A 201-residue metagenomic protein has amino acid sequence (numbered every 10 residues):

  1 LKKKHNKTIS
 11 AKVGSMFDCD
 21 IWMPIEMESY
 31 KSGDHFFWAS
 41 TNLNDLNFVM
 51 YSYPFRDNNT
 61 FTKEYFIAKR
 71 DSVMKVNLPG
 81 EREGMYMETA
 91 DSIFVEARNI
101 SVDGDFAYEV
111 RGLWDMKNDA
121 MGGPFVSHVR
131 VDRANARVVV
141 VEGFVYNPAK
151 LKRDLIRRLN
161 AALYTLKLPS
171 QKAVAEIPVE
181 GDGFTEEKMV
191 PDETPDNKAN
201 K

Functional and structural regions predicted by a protein language model:
L1, I21, M27, V138-K201: Surface-exposed amphipathic alpha-helical segments
K3-K31, L166: N-terminal "mature-domain start" segment
M16-D18, P24-E26, F36, A107 (+1 more regions): Extracellular structured ligand-interaction cores
P24-Y86: Secretory pathway targeting signatures of secreted, lumenal, and periplasmic proteins
L43-N44, Y53-D57, W114-D115, F144-A149: Short, flexible beta-strand-to-coil junctions
L46-N47, A107-V110, A136-G143: Glycine-rich, often proline-containing surface loops adjacent to acidic residues and nearby aromatics that form
F48-Y51, A120-M121, L151-D154: A short, polar/proline- and glycine-enriched secondary-structure boundary/capping micro-motif
L78-N135, K150, Y164, G183 (+1 more regions): Signature of long, low-cysteine stretches enriched in small and polar/charged residues
